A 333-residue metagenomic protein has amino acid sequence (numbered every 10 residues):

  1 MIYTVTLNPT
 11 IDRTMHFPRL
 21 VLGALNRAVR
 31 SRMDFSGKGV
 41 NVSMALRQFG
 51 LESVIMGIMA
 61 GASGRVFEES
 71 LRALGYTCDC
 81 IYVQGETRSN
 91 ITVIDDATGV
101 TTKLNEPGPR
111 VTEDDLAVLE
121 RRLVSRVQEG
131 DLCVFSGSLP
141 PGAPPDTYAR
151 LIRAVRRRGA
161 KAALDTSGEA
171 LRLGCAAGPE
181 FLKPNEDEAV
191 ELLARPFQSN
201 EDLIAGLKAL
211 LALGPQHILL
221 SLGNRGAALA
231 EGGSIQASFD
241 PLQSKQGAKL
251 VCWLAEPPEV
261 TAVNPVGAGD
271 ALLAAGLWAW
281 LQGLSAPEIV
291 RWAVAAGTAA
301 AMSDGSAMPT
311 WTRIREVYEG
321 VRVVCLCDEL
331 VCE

Functional and structural regions predicted by a protein language model:
M1-M56, G64-V66, C327-E333: Glycine-rich phosphate/adenosyl-contacting loop at the front of the ribokinase-like
I2, E52-S53, C78, A162 (+1 more regions): Hydrophobic anchor at the start of a short beta-strand that flanks the dinucleotide cofactor-binding loop
T6, R32, M56-G61, T77-R88 (+3 more regions): Beta-strand->loop->alpha-helix junctions that form or flank phosphate-binding loops in nucleotide-handling enzymes
A24, Q48-D131, E316-E333: Conserved N-terminal subdomain of the carbohydrate kinase-like
M44, I91-V93, G226-A230: Short beta-strand scaffold segments in enzyme catalytic cores
L46, N185, G269: Short, conserved phosphate/pyrophosphate- and ester-handling motifs at nucleotide-, phospho-/glycolipid
L132-D202: Conserved beta-alpha-beta core of the PfkB/ribokinase-like small-molecule kinase fold
R172, N200-E333: Conserved phosphate-binding/catalytic region of the ribokinase-like
